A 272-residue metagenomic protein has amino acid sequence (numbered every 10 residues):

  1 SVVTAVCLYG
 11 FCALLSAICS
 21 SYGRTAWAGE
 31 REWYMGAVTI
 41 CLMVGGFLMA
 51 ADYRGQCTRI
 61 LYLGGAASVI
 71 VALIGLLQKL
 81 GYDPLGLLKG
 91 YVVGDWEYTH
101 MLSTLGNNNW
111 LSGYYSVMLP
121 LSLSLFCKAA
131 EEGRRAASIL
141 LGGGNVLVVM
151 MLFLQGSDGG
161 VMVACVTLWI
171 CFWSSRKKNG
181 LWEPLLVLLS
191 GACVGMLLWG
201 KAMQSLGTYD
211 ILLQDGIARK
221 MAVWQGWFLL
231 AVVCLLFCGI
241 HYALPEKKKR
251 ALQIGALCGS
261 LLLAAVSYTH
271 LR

Functional and structural regions predicted by a protein language model:
S1, A28, M150-L154: Hydrophobic transmembrane alpha-helices of multi-pass small-molecule transporters
G10-G23, M35-R272: Alpha-helical transmembrane segments of multi-pass inner-membrane proteins
A28-M35: Non-cytosolic membrane-interface motifs at loop->transmembrane helix junctions
